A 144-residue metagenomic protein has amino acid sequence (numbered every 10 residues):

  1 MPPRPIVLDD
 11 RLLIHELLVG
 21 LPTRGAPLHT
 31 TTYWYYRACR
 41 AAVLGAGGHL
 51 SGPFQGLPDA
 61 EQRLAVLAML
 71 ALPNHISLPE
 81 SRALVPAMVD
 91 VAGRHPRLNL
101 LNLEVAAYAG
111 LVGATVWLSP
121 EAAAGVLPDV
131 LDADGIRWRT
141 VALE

Functional and structural regions predicted by a protein language model:
M1-P5, T31, Y35, G110-E144: Acidic, PIN/NYN-like endoribonuclease modules and their adjacent C-terminal/linker elements
P2, P27, L98: Generic anion/oxyanion-binding catalytic loop in active/binding sites
L8, E16-E80: PIN/NYN-family metal-dependent endoribonuclease catalytic core
L12-L13, W34, A83-L84, E104-V105 (+1 more regions): Alpha-helix capping/helix-boundary segments
H15, R40, G125, D129: Alpha-helical elements of the RecA-like P-loop NTPase motor core of helicases
L21-P22, V105-A106, P128: Short amphipathic alpha-helical segments and helix-helix/interface helices
Y36-R37, A83-P86, E144: A short acidic, often aromatic-flanked loop/helix-cap motif at beta-alpha or helix-coil junctions that lines enzyme
P73-S119: Active-site neighborhoods of divalent-metal-dependent phosphate/nucleic-acid chemistry enzymes
